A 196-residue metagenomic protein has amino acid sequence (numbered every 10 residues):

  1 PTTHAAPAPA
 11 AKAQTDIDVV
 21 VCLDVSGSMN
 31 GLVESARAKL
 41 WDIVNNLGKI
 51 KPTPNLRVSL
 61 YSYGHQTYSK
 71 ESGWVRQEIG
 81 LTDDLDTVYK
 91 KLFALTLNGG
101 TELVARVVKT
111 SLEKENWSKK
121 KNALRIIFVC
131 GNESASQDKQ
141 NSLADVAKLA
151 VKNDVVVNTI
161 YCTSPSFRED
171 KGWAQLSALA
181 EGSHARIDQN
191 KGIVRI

Functional and structural regions predicted by a protein language model:
T2-R195: Divalent cation-coordinating acidic motifs and surrounding scaffolds that mediate Ca2+/Mg2+/Mn2+/Zn2+-dependent binding
